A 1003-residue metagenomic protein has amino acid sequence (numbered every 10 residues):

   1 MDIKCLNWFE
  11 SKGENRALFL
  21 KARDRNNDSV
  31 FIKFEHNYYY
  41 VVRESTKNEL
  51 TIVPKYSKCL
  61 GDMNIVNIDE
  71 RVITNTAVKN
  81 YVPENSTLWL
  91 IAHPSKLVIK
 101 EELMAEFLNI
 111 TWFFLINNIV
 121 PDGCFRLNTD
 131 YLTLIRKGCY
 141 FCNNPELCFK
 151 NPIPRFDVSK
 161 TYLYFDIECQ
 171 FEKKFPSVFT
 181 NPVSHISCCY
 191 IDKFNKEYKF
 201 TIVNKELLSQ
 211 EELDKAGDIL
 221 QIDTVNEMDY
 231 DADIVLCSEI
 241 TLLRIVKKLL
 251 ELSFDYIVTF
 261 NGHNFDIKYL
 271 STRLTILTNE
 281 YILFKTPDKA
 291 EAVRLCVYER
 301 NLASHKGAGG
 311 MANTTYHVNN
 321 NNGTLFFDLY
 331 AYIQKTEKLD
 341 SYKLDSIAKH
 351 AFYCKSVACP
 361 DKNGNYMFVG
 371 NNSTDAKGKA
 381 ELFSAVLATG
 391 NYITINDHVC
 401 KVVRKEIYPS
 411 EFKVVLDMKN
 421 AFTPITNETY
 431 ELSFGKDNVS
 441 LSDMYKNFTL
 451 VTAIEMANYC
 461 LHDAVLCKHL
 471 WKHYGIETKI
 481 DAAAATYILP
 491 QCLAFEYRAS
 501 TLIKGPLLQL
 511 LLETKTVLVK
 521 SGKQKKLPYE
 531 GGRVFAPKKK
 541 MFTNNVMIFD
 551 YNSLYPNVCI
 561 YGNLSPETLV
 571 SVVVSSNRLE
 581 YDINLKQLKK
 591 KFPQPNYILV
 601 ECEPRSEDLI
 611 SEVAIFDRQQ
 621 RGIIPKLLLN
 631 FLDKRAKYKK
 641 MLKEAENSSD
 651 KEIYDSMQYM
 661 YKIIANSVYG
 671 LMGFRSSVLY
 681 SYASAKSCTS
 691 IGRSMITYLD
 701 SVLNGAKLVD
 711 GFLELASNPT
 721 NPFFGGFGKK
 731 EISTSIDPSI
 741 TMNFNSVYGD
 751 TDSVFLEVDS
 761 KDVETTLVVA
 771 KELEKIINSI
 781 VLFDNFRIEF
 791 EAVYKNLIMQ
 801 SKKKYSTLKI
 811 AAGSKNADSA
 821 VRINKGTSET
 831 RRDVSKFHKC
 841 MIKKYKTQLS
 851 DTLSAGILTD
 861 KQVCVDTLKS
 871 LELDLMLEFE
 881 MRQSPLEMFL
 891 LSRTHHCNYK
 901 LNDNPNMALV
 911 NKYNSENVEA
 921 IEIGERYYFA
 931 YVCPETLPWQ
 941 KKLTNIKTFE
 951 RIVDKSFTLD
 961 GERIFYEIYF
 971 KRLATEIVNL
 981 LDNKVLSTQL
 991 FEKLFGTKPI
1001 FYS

Functional and structural regions predicted by a protein language model:
M1-S253, N279, I395-H398, L461-H462 (+7 more regions): DnaQ-like (DEDDh/DEDDy) 3′-5′ exonuclease domain used for proofreading and 3′-end trimming on nucleic acids
S45-V53, C59-K100, E211-D340, S346 (+4 more regions): Conserved DEDDh/DEDDy metal-dependent 3′-5′ exonuclease domain
V225-L236, H305-N322, S384-A385, N396-D397 (+7 more regions): Intrinsically disordered, low-complexity acidic Ser/Thr-rich regulatory segments
C359-T389, D397-V399, D417, P424-G435 (+10 more regions): Common nucleic-acid-contacting/processivity interface regions adjacent to the catalytic cores of nucleic-acid enzymes
R404-K405, N745-D750, F790: Short beta-strand
L628-A645, Y661: Non-transmembrane amphipathic alpha-helical segments
N721, K729, K771-E774, N778-S1003: C-terminal, non-catalytic extensions of nucleic-acid polymerases
V754-K771: Catalytic palm subdomain of template-directed nucleic-acid polymerases, centered on the conserved carboxylate motif
